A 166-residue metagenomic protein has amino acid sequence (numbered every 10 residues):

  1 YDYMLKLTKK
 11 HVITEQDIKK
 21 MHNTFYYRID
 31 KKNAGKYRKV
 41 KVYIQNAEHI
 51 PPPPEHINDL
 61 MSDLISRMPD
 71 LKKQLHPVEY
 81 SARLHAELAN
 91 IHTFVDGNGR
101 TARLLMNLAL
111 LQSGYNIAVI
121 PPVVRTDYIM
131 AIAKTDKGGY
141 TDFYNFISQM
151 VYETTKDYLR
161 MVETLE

Functional and structural regions predicted by a protein language model:
Y1-D96, R100-E166: FIC/Doc superfamily catalytic core
